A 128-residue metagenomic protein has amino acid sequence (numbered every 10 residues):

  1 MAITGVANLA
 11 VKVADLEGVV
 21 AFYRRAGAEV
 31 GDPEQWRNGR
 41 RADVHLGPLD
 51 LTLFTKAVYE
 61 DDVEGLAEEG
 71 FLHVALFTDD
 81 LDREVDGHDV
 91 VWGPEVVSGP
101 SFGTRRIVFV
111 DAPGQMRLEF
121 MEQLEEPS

Functional and structural regions predicted by a protein language model:
M1-G18, F71-V74, L124-S128: N-terminal beta-strand motif that seeds the catalytic metal site of vicinal oxygen chelate
A2, A42-D43, D86-S128: Vicinal oxygen chelate
G5, N38-R40, G70, T104: Exposed loop/turn and edge beta-strand positions of beta-sandwich/beta-sheet ligand-binding modules
V11-L51: Core segments of cupin and vicinal oxygen chelate
L51-L53, F120: Generic preference for hydrophobic
E60-D61: A cross-kingdom feature marking solvent-exposed beta-strand/loop segments within repeated, beta-rich binding/scaffold
A67-W92: Mid-chain, well-packed structural core segment of small domains
